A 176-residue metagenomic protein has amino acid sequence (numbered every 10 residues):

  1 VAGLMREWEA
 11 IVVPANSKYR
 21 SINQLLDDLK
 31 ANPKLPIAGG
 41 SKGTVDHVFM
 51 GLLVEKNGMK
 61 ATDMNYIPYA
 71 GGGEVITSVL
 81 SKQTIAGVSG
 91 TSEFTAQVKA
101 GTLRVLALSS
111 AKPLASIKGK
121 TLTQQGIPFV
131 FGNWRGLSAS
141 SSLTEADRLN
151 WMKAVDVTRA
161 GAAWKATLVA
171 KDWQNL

Functional and structural regions predicted by a protein language model:
V1-E74, L122, W134-T167: Hinge/capping helix and adjacent helix->loop/strand transition within the periplasmic-binding protein
E7, A31-N32, K82-Q83, A100-T102 (+2 more regions): Structured helix-beta-strand junction loops
D27-L29, L52, K56, G73-G87 (+1 more regions): Short helices/loops that flank or line small-molecule/ion binding pockets
P36-A38, G87, L106, P128 (+1 more regions): Short, well-ordered beta-strand segments
A61, Q97-L108, A115-Q125: Ligand-binding "clamshell"
Y66, V105, N175-L176: Conserved beta-strand scaffold positions in the cores of enzyme catalytic domains, especially in NTP/NDP-utilizing
Y69, V88-G90, L108: Short beta-strand and adjacent tight-turn residues that come in two discontinuous sequence segments and form the edges
T167-L176: Surface-exposed aromatic
